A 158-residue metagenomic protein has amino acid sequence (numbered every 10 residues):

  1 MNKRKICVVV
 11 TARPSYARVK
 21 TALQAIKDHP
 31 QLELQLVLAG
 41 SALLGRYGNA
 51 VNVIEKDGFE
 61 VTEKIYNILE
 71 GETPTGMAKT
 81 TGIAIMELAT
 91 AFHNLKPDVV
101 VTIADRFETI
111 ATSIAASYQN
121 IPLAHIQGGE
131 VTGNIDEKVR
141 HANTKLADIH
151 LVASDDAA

Functional and structural regions predicted by a protein language model:
M1-A42: N-terminal subdomain of nucleotide-sugar transferases
V9, V37, T102-A104, I126: Structural motif
A12, D105, A153-D156: Helix N-cap/beta->alpha junction signal
L34-T80, E87: Conserved nucleotide-sugar phosphate-binding/catalytic loop shared by glycosyltransferases and other
K96-D98: Proline-aspartate-enriched helix->loop->beta-strand connector
V101-Y118: An aromatic- and histidine-rich active-site surface loop
I121-A158: Active-site-proximal region of nucleotide-activated glycan assembly enzymes, centered on histidine/acidic-rich loops
